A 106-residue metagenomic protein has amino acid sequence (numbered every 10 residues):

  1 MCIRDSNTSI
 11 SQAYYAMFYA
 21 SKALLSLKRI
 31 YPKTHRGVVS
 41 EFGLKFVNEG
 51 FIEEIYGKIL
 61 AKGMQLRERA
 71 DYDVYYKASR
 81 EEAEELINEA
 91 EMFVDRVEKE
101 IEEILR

Functional and structural regions predicted by a protein language model:
I3-R106: Terminal alpha-helical segments
